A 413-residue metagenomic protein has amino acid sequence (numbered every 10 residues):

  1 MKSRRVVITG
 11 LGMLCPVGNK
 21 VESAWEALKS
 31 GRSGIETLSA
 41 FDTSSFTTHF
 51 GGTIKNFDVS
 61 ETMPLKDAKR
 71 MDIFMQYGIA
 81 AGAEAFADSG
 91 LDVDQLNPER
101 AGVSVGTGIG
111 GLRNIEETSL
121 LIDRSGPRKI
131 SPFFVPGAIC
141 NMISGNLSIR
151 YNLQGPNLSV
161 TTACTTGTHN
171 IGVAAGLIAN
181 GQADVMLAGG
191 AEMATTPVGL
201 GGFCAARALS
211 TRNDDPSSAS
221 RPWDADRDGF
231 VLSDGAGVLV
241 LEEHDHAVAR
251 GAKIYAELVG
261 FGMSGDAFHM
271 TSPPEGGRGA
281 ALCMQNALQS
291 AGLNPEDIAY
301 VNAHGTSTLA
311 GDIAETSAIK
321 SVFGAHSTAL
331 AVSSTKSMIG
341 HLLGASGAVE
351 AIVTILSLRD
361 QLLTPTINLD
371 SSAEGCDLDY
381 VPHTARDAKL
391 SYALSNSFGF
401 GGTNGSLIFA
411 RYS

Functional and structural regions predicted by a protein language model:
M1-D67, S89, D245-E257, I352-T366 (+1 more regions): ACP-dependent fatty acid/polyketide chain-elongation machinery
M1-I8, V93-P98, A291-D297, T328 (+1 more regions): Flexible, low-complexity linker/loop segments at domain and module junctions
R5-T9, E36, D214-A291, Y300: Condensing-enzyme catalytic core mediating Claisen C-C bond formation in acyl metabolism
I8, K29-T162, A191-G202, P295-G311: Conserved beta-ketoacyl condensing-enzyme motif
T47-T53, G110-N114, M193-S220, G262-L282 (+3 more regions): Active-site-adjacent elements of ketosynthase-type condensing enzymes
G78-L91, C140-S144, S148-E192, F230-A252 (+2 more regions): Active-site-proximal alpha-helical scaffold in enzymes
A85-N97, A247-I254, M284-Y300, V322-H326: Phosphate/pyrophosphate-binding loops at sites that engage ATP/ADP/AMP, CoA/4′-phosphopantetheine, polyphosphate
R124-S131, G172, G176, V185 (+4 more regions): Glycine-/small-residue-rich "gating" segment that lines the acyl/pantetheine channel and substrate pocket
